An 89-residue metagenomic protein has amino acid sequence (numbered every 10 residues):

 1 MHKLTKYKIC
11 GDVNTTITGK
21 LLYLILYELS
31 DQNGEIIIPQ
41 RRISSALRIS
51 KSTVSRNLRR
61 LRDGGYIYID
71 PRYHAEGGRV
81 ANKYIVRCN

Functional and structural regions predicted by a protein language model:
M1-A46, S52-T53, G64-Y66, A75-R79: Short recognition helix of helix-turn-helix/winged-helix DNA-binding domains
S55-N89: Winged-helix/helix-turn-helix nucleic-acid-interaction surface
